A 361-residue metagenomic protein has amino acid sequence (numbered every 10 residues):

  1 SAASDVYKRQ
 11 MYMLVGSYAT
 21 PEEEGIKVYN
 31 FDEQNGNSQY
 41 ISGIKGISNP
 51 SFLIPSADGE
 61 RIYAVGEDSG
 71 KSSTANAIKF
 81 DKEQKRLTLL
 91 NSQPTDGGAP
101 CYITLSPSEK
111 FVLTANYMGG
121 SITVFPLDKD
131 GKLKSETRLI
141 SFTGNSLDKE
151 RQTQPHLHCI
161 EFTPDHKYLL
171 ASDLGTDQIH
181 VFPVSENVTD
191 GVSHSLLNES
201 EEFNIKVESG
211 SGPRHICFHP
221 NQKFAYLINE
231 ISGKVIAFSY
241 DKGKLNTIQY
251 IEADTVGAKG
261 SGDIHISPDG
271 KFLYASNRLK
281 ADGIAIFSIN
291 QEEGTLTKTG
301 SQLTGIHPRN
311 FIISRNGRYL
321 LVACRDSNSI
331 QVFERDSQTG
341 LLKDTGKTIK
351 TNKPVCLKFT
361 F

Functional and structural regions predicted by a protein language model:
S1-Y7: Short, small-residue-biased leader/transition segments that mark boundaries at the very start of proteins
K8-D32: An edge-strand/N-cap motif at the start of beta-rich repeat modules
Y18-T20, E67-S69, Y117, L127 (+7 more regions): Short loop/turn segments immediately following the C-termini of beta-strands
N30-G36, I78-K85, F125-K134, P183-L196 (+3 more regions): Short loop/turn segments immediately following beta-strands, especially the blade-tip and inter-blade linker loops
Q39-K45, T88-Q93, G144-E150, S200-K206 (+3 more regions): A short beta-strand motif characteristic of beta-propeller blades
Y40-E109: Blade-loop segments of beta-propeller domains
I47-A57, D96-P107, F111, T143-D165 (+4 more regions): Beta-rich, blade/repeat-based domains predominating in secreted/periplasmic proteins but also intracellular
